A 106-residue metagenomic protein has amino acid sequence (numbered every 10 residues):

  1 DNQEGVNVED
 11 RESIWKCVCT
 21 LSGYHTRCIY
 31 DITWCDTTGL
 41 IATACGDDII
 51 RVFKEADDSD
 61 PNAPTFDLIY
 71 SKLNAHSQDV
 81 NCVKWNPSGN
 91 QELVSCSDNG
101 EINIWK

Functional and structural regions predicted by a protein language model:
D1, R27-Y30, G46-V52, Q78-N81 (+1 more regions): Short coil/turn segments within WD40 beta-propeller repeats
D1-R11, K54-A63, K106: Short loop/turn segments immediately following beta-strands, especially the blade-tip and inter-blade linker loops
I14, L21-I29, K72-V80: WD40/WD-repeat beta-propeller blade N-cap
K16-C19, P61-A63, D67-Y70: A structural motif specific to WD40 beta-propellers
I32-T38, K84-Q91: Loop/turn segments within WD40 beta-propeller blades
D36, D48, F53-D57, P87 (+1 more regions): Generic recognition of well-structured, leucine-rich alpha-helical segments and adjacent helix-turn regions within
I41-C45, L93-S97: Conserved beta-strand element within WD40/beta-propeller blades
